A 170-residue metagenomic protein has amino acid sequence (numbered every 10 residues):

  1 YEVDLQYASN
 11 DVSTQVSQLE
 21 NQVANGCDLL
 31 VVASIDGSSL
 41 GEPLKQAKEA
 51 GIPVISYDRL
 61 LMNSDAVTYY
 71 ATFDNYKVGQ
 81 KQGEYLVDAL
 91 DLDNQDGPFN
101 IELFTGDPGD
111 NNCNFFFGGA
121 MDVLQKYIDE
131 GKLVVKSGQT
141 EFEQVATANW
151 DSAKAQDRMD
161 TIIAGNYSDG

Functional and structural regions predicted by a protein language model:
Y1-G170: A residue-level marker of the well-folded mature domains of exported/periplasmic proteins
